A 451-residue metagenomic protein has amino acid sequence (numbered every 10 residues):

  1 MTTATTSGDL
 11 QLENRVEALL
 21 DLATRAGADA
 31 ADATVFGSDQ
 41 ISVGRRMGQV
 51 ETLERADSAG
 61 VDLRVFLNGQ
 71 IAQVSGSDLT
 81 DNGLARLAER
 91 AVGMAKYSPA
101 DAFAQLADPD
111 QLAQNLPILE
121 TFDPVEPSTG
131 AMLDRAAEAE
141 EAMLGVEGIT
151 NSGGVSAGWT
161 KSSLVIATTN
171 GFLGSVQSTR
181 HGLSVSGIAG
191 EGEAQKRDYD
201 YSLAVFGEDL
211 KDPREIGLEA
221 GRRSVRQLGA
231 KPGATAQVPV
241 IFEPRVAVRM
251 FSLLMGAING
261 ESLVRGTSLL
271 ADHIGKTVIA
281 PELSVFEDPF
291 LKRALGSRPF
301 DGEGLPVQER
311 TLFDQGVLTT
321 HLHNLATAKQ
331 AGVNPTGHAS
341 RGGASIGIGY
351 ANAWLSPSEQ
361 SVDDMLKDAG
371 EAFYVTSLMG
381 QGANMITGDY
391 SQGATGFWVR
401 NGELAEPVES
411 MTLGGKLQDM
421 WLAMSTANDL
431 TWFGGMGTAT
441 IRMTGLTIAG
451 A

Functional and structural regions predicted by a protein language model:
M1-R298, G302-L305, D314-V317, N401-E403 (+3 more regions): Active-site bordering "gate/hinge" segments that shape substrate access to catalytic or cofactor-binding pockets
A271-A451: Dual-mode signal for accessory low-complexity, basic/Gly-rich regions
